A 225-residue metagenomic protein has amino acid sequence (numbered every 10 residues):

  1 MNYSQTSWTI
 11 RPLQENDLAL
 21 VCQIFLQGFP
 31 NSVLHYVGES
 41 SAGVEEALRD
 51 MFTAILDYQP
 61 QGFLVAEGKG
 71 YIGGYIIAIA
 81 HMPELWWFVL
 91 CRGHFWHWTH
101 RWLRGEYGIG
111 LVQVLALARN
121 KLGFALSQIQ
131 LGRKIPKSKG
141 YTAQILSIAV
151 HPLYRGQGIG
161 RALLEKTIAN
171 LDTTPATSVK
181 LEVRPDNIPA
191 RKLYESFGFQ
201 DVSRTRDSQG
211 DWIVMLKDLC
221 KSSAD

Functional and structural regions predicted by a protein language model:
M1-N16, C220-D225: Conserved N-terminal entry element of GNAT/NAT acetyltransferase domains
P30, S40-F63, G68, I77 (+1 more regions): Active-site rim helix/loop that mediates acceptor-substrate recognition in acyltransferases
P30-M51, H94-W102, A116-L117: Conserved GNAT-fold acetyl-CoA-binding loop/helix
V65, Y71-A80, S127, L131 (+2 more regions): Conserved beta-strand in the GNAT
E84-T142: Conserved acyl-donor/pantetheine-binding loop and adjacent beta-alpha core of acyl/acetyltransferases and related
Q128-R133, Q157, R161, P185-S203: Conserved active-site alpha-helix within GNAT-family acetyltransferase domains
R133, K137-K139, A162-S178: Conserved acyl-CoA
K139-A143, T177-I188, F197-D225: C-terminal "cap" of GNAT-fold acetyltransferases
